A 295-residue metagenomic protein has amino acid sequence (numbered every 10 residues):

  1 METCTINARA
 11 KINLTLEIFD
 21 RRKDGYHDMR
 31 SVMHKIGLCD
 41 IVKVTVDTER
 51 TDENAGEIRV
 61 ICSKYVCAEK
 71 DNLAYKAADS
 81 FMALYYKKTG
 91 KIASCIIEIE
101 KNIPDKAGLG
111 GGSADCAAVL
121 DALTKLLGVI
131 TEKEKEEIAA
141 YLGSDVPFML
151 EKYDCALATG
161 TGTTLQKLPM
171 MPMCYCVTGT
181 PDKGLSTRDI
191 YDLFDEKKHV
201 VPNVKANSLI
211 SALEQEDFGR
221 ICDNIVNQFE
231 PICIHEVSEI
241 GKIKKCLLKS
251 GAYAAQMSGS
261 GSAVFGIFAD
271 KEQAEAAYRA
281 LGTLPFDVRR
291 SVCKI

Functional and structural regions predicted by a protein language model:
M1-A107, K125-I130, M170-P172, T180-K183: ATP-binding N-lobe of GHMP and related small-molecule kinases
L14, V42-V44, A74, G112 (+5 more regions): Residue-level signal for inorganic ion chemistry
D52-C67, A140, Q215-V226: Short, basic/glycine-rich phosphate-binding loops at helix/coil junctions that contact nucleotide phosphates
A74, A107-K135, F148-L150: DPxDG-like acidic metal-binding loop motif
A83-I96, A122-L142, D270-T283: Phosphate-handling active-site elements
K106-D115, Y253-S262: Short glycine/threonine-rich catalytic loop with a Thr-x-Gly-x-Asp
E151-K152, A156-A254, A269-G282, S291-I295: Conserved, helical-rich catalytic subdomain that frames metal- and/or nucleotide-binding sites in enzyme alpha/beta
F265-I267: Short hydrophobic/aromatic beta-strand micro-patches that form the beta-sheet surface supporting nucleotide- or nucleic
